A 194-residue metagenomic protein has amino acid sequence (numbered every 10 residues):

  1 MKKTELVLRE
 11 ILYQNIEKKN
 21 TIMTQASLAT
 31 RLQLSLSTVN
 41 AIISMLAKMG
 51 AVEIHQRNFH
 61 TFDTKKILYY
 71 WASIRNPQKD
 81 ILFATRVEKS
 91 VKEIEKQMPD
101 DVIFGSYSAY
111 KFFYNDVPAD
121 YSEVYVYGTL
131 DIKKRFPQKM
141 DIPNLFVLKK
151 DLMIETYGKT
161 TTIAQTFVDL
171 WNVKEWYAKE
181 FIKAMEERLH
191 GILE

Functional and structural regions predicted by a protein language model:
M1-E5, T24, R57-P77: Short, cationic-aromatic polyanion-contact patches
M1-T4, T38, M45: Helical scaffold of the NTase/Pol beta-like nucleotidyltransferase catalytic core
E5-K18: Short amphipathic alpha-helical interface segments
I16, I42-M45: Membrane-embedded hairpin module used as a gating/binding unit in multi-pass transport and secretion proteins
E17-T30: Short acidic, hydrophobic short linear motifs in intrinsically disordered regions
T24, S35-T38, I42: Short coil turns linking two alpha-helices in DNA-binding domains
A47-R57: A short, conserved structural fragment
N76-E194: Long, low-complexity, charge-rich intrinsically disordered regions
